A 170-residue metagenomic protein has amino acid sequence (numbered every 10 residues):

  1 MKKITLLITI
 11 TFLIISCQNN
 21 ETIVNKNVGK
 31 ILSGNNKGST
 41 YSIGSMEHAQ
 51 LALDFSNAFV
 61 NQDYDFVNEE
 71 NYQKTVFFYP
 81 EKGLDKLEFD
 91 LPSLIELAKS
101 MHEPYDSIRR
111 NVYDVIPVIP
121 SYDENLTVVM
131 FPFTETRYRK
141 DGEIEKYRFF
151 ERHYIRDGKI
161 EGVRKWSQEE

Functional and structural regions predicted by a protein language model:
M1-I4: Positively charged n-region of N-terminal signal peptides that target proteins for export
L13-S16: C-terminal motif of bacterial Sec signal peptides marking the signal peptidase cleavage site
Q18-D65: Short, low-complexity N-terminal intrinsically disordered segments enriched in polar/charged residues
E21-I23, K146-E170: Short beta-strand edge/turn micro-motifs at domain boundaries
S39-T40, K140-Y147: A short acidic/glycine-rich loop-to-helix N-cap element
Q62-Y79: Short, well-ordered alpha-helical segments enriched in acidic and aromatic residues
V76-D90: A short gly/proline-enriched turn/hairpin at secondary-structure junctions
I95-K140: Surface-exposed, charged secondary-structure patches
